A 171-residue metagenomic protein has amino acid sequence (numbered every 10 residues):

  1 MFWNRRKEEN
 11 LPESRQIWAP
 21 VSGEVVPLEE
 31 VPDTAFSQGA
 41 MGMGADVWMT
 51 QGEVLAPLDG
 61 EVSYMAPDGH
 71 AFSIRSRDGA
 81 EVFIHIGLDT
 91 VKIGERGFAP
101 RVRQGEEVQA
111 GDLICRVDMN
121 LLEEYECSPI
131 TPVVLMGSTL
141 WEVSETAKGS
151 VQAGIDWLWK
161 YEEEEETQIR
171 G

Functional and structural regions predicted by a protein language model:
M1-G171: Contiguous, well-folded functional domains in the mature portion of proteins
